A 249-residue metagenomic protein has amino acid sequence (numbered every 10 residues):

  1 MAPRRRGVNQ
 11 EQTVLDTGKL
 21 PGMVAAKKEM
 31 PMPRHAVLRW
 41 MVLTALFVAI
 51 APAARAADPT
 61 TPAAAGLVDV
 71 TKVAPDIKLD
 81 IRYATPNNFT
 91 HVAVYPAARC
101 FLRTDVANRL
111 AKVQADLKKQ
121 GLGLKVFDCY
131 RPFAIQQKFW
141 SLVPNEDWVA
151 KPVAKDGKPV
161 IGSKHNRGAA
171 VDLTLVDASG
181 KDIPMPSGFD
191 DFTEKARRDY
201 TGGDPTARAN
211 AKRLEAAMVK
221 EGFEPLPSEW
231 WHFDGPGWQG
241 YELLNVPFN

Functional and structural regions predicted by a protein language model:
M1-V8, Q12, D16: Ser/Thr/Pro/Gly-rich low-complexity, intrinsically disordered segments
V14-D16, R39, P236: Alpha-helical and His/Cys-centered functional microenvironments
D16-K19, M23, K28: Short, positively charged and aromatic/hydrophobic N-terminal segments
M30-V42: Bacterial N-terminal signal peptides that target proteins for export
M32, W230-G235: Short linear loop/turn motifs
W40-A51: Bacterial N-terminal signal peptides
R55-C129, S141-S228, P236-N249: Extracytoplasmic cell-surface/polysaccharide-interacting catalytic and binding patches
A134-Q136, F233-G240: Beta-rich nucleic-acid/ligand-interaction surfaces
